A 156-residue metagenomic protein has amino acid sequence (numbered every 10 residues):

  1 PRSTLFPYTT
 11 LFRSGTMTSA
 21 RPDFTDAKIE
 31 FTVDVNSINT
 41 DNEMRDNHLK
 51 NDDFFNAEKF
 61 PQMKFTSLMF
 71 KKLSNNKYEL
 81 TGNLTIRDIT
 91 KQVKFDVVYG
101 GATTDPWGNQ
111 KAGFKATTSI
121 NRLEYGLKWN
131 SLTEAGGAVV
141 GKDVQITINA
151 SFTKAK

Functional and structural regions predicted by a protein language model:
P7-K156: Low-complexity, acidic/polar, glycine-enriched regions of mature
